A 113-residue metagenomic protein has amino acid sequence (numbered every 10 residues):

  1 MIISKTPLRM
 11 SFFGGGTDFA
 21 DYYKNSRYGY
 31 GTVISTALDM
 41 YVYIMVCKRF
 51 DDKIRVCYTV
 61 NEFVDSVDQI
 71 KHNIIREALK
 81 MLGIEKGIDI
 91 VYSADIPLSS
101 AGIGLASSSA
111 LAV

Functional and structural regions predicted by a protein language model:
M1-S109: ATP-binding N-lobe of GHMP and related small-molecule kinases
